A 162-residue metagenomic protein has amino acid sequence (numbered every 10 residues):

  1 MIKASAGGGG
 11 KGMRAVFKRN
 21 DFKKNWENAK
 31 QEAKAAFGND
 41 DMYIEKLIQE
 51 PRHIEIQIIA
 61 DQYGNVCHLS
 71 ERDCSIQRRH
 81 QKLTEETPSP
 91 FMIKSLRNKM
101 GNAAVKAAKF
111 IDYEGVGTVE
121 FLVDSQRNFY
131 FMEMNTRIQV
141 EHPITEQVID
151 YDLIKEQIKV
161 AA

Functional and structural regions predicted by a protein language model:
M1: N-terminal cofactor/phosphate-binding cores enriched in small/glycine residues, especially glycine-rich loops such as
A4, G9, V16-A162: ATP-dependent carboxylate activation and anion-phosphoryl transfer catalytic cores that bind Mg-ATP to form
